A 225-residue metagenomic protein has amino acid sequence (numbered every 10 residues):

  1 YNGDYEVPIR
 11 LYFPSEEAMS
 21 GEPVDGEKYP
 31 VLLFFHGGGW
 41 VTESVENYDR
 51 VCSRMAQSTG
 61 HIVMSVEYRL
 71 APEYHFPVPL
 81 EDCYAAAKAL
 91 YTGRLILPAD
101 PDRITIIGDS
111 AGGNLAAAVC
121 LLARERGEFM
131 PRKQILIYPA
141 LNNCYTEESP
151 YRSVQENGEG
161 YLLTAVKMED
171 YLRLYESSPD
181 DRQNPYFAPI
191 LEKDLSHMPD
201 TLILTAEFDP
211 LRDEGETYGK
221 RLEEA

Functional and structural regions predicted by a protein language model:
D4-A225: Alpha/beta-hydrolase superfamily serine-hydrolase fold, recognizing
